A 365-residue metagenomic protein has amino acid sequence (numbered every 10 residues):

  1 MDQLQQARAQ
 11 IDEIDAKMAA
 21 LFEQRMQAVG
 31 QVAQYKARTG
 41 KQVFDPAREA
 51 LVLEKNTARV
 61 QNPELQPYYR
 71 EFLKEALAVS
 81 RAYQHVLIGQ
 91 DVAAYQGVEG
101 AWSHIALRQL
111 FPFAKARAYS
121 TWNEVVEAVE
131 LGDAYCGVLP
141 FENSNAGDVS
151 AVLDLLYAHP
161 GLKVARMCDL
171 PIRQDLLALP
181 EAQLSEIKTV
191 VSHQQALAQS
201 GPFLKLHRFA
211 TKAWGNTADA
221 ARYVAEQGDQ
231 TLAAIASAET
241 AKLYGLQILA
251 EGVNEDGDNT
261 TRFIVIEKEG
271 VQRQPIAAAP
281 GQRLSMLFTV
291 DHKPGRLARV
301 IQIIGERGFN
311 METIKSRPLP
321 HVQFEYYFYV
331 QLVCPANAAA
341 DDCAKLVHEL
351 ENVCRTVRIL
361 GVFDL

Functional and structural regions predicted by a protein language model:
M1-L365: Domain-level signature for soluble enzymes in the chorismate/prephenate branch of the shikimate pathway
